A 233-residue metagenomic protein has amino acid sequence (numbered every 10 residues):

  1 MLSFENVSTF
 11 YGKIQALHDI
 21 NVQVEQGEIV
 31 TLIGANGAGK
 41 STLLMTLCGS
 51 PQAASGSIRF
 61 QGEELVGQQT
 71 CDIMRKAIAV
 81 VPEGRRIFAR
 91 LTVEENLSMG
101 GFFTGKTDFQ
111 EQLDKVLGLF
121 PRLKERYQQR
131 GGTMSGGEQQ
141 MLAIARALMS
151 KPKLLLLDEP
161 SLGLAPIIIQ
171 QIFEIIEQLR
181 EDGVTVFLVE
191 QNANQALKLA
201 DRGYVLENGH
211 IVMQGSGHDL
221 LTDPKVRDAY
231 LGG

Functional and structural regions predicted by a protein language model:
M1-G233: Glycine-rich phosphate-binding loops of nucleotide-dependent enzymes
